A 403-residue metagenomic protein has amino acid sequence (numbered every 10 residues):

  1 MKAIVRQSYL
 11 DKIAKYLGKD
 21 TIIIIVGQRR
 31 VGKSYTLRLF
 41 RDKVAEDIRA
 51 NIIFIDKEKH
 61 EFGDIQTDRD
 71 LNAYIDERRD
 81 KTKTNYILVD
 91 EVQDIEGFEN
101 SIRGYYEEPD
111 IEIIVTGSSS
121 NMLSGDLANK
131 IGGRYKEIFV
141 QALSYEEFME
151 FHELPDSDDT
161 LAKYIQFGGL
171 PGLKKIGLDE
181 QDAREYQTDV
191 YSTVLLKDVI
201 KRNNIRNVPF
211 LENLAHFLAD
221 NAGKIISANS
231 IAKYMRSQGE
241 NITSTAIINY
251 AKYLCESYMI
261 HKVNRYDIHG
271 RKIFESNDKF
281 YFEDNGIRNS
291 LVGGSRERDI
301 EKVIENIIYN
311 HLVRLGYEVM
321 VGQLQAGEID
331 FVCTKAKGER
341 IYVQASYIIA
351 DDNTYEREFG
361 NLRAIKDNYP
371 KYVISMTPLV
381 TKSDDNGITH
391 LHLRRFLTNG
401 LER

Functional and structural regions predicted by a protein language model:
I4-L17: Pre-Walker A adenine-sensing motif
I25: Hydrophobic anchor at the beta1->P-loop junction of P-loop NTPases
S34: Walker A/P-loop
I53-K83: Short glycine-rich substrate-engagement loop in P-loop NTPases that contacts/grips substrate
E112-S118, F139: Structural recognition of the conserved hydrophobic beta-strand(s) that form the central parallel beta-sheet of P-loop
N121-K136, H152-E153: Short regulatory helix/loop adjacent to the ATP-binding pocket of P-loop NTPases
E180-E339: Accessory nucleic acid-recognition modules appended to NTPase machines
P378-R403: Domain-level recognition of nuclease-like catalytic cores that cleave nucleotide substrates
